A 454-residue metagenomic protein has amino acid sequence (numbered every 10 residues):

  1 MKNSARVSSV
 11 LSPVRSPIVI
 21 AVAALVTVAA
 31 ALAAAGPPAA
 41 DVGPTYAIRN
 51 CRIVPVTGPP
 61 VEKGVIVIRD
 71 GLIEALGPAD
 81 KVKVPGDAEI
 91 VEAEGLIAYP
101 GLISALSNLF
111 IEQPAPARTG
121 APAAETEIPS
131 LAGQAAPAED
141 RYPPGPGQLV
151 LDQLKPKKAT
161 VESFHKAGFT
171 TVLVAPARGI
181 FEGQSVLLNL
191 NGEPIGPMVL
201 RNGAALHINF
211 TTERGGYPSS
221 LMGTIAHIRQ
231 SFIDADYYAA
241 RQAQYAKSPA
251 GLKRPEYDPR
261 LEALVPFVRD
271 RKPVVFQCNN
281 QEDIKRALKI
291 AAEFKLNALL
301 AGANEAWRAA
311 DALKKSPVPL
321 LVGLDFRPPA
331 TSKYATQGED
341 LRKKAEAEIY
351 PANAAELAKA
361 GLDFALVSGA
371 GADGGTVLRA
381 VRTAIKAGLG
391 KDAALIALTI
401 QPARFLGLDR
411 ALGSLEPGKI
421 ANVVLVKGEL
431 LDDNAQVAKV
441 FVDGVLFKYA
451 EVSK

Functional and structural regions predicted by a protein language model:
M1-S16: N-terminal secretory signal peptides that target proteins for export/translocation
P17-A31: Bacterial N-terminal signal peptides
G36-A39, P44, I53, T57-G101 (+1 more regions): Histidine-rich, glycine-flanked metal-binding segment
Y46, K83-L151, K166: Replace "His-x-His-based motif
C51-V54, R404, E416-K454: C-terminal cap of metal-dependent C-N hydrolases
P114, E127-L131, A135, E139 (+3 more regions): His/Asp/Glu-enriched, well-ordered alpha-helical/loop segment that forms or immediately abuts the divalent-metal
K157-E305: Polyanionic/metal-chelating signatures
A291-N297, K314-L321, G361-D363: Glycine-enriched alpha-helix->loop->beta-strand junction motifs that scaffold or abut catalytic
